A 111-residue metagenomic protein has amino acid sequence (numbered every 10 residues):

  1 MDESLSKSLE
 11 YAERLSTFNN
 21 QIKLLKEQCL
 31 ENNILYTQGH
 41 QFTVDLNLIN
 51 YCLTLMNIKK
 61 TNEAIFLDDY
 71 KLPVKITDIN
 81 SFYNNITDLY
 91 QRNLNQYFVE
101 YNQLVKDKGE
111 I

Functional and structural regions predicted by a protein language model:
M1-I111: A preference for well-ordered globular domain cores that mediate specific macromolecular interactions or catalysis
